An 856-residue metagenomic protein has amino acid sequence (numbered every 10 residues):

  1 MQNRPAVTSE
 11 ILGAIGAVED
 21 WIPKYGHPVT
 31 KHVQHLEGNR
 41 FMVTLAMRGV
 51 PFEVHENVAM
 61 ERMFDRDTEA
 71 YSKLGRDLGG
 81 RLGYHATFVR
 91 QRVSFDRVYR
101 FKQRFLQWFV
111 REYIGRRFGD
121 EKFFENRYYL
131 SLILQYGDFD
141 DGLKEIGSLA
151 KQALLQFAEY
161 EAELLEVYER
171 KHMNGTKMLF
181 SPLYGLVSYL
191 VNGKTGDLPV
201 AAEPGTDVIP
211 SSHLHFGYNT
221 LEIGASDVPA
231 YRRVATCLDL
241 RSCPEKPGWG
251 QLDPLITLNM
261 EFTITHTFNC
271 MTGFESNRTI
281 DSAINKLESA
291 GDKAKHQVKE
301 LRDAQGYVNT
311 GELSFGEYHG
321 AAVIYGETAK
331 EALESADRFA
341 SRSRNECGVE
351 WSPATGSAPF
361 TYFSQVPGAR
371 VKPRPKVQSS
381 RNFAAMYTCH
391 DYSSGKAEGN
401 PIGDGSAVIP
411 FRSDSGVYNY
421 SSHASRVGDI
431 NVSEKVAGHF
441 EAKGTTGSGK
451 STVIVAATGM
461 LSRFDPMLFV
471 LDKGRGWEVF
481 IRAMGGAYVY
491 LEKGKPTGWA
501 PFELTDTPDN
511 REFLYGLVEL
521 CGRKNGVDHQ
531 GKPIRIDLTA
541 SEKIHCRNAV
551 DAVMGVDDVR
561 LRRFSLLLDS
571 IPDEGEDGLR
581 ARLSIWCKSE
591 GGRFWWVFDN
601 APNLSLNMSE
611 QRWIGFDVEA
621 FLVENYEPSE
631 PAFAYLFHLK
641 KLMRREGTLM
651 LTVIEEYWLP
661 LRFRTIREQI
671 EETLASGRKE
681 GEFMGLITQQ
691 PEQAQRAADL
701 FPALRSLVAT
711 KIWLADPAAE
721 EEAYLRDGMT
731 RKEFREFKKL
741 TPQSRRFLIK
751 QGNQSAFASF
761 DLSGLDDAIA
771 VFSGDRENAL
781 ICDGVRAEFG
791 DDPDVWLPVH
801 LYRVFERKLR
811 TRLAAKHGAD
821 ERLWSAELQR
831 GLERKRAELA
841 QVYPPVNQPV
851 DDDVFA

Functional and structural regions predicted by a protein language model:
M1-S394: Extended, folded cores of ATP/NTP-driven motor/assembly subunits in large transport and secretion machines
V33-N39, F118-E125, N309-F315, P410-S413 (+3 more regions): Short glycine/proline-enriched loop/turn "hinge" motifs that connect secondary-structure elements and lie
F41, N126-Y128, M467, R612 (+1 more regions): The start of beta-strands in P-loop NTPase/AAA+ ATPase cores
V50, M60-R76, P247-G248, P254-I256 (+7 more regions): P-loop NTPase motor domains
R344-N345, S462, R482, R678: Anion (oxyanion) recognition and catalysis
A424-G459, L468-W477, A487-P496, E619-E736 (+1 more regions): Conserved P-loop NTPase motor cores
F440-L461, P466, C782-A819: A short, charged
T730-D783: Conserved P-loop NTPase
